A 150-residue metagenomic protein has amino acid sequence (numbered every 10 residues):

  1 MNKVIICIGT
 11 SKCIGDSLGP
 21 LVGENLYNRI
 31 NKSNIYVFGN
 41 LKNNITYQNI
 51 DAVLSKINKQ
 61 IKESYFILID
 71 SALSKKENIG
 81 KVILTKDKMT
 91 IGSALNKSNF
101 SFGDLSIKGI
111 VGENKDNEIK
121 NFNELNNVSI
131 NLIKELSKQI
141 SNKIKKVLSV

Functional and structural regions predicted by a protein language model:
M1-F66, S71-V150: N-terminal catalytic or cofactor-binding beta/alpha core of small enzyme domains
